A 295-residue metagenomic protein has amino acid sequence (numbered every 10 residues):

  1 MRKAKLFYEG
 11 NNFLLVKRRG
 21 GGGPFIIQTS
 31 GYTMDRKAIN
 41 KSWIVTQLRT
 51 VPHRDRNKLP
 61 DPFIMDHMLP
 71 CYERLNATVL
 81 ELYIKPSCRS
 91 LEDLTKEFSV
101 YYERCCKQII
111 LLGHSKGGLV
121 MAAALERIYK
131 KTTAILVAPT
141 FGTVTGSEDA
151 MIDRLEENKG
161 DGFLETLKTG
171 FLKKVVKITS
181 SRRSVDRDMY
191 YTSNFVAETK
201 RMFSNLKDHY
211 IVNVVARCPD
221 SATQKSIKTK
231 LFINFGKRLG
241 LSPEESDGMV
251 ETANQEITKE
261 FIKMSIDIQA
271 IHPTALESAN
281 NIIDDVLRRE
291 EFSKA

Functional and structural regions predicted by a protein language model:
A4-G10: N-terminal cap/lid segment of alpha/beta-hydrolase-fold proteins
K5, K17-K107: Active-site catalytic motif of lipid deacylating hydrolases and related acyltransferases
G23-P24, C106-I109, K130-T132, D208-H209: Short coil/turn segments at beta-strand junctions that form active-site/ligand-binding loops
T29-G31, T46, H114-S115, A138 (+1 more regions): The conserved beta1-alpha1 loop
M34, G118, F141-G142: Active-site micro-motifs of SAM-dependent methyltransferase domains
K37-N40, L91-E92, V120-L125, T145-E148 (+1 more regions): A short acidic (Asp/Glu
L112-M121: Gly/Ala-rich beta-loop-alpha elbow adjacent to hydrolase catalytic centers
E126-R127, A134-A295: Helical cap/lid subdomain of alpha/beta-hydrolase-fold lipid enzymes that gates access to the catalytic pocket
